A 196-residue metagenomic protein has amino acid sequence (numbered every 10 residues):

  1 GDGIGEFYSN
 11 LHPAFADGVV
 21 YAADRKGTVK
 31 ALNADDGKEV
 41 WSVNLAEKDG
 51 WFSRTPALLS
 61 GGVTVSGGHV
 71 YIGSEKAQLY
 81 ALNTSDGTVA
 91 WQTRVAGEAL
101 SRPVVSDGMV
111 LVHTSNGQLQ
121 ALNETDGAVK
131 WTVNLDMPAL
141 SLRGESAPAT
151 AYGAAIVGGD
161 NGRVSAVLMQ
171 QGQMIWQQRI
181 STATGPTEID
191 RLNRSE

Functional and structural regions predicted by a protein language model:
G1-A14, E39-T64, V89-D107, V129-Y152 (+1 more regions): Extracytoplasmic beta-rich repeat domains
G5-Y8, F15, Y21-D24, K30 (+1 more regions): Structural recognition of beta-strand segments within beta-rich domains
D24, S74-E75, T114-S115, G159-D160: Structural signature of WD-repeat beta-propellers
R25-V40, N44: Beta-propeller domains
N33-D36, N83-G87, N123-G127, L168-G172: Short loop/turn segments that connect beta-strands within beta-propeller blades
K38, Q78, T88, Q92 (+3 more regions): Tandem repeat domain/solenoid detector
